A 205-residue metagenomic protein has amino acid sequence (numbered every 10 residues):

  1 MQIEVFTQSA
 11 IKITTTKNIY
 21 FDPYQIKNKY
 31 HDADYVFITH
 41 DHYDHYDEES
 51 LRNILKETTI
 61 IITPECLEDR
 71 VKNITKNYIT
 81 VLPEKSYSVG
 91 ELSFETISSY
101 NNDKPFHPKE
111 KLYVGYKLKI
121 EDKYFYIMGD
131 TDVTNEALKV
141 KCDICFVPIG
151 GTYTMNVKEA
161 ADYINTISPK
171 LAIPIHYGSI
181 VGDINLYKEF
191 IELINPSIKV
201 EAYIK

Functional and structural regions predicted by a protein language model:
M1-E4, T75-Y87, L138-K141, A161 (+1 more regions): Binuclear metal-ion centers of metallo-dependent hydrolases, dominated by the metallo-beta-lactamase
M1-H31, T80-V140, M155, Y203-K205: Core dinuclear metal-dependent hydrolase active-site scaffold
F21, F37-I38, E95-S99, V147 (+1 more regions): Redox-cofactor binding/interface segments in oxidoreductases and associated redox assembly factors
Y24-R70, K141-F146: Active-site metal-binding motif and surrounding structural segment of the metallo-beta-lactamase
K27-N28, H42-Y46, E68-V71, K85-S88 (+4 more regions): Active-site environment of divalent metal-dependent phosphoester hydrolases
E49-N102, V114-Y116, K188: Portal/gating segments that form or line small-molecule/metal binding sites
P108-L112, M155-D162, L186-E189: Charged helix-capping and loop-helix junction motifs
K117-K170, P174-G182: Metallo-beta-lactamase
